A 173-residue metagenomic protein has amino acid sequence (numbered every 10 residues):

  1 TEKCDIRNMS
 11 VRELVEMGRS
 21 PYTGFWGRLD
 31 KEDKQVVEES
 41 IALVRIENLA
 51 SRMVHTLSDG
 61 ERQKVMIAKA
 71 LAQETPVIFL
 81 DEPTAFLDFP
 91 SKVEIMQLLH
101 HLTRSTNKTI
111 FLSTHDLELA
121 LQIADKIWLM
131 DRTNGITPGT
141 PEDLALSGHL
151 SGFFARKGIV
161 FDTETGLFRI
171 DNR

Functional and structural regions predicted by a protein language model:
E16, K31-L49: Conserved ABC ATPase "signature" region
M53-L57: Conserved ABC ATPase signature
E74: Conserved catalytic motifs of ABC-family nucleotide-binding domains
I78-D81: Catalytic Walker B motif of ABC-type/P-loop ATPase nucleotide-binding domains
V93-S105: Helical segment within the ABC ATPase nucleotide-binding domain
T114-H115: H-loop/switch region of ABC-family ATPase nucleotide-binding domains
F154-R173: ABC ATPase nucleotide-binding domains
